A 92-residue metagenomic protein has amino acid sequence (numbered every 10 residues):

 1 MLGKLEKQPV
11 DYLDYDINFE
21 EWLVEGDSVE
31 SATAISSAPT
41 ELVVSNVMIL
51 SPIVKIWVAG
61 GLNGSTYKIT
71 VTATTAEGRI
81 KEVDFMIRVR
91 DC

Functional and structural regions predicted by a protein language model:
M1-E30, D91: Predominantly extracytoplasmic/ectodomain segments of secreted and cell-surface proteins
A32-A34: Short beta-strand elements bearing conserved aromatic residues within extracellular beta-rich modules
S37-S51: Low-complexity "stalk/linker" and mucin-like segments enriched in Ser/Thr/Pro/Ala/Gly
K55-N63: Extracellular/luminal low-complexity segments enriched in Ser/Thr/Pro
G64-K68: Extracellular Ig-like/FN3 beta-sandwich strand-entry sites
T74-R79: Short, solvent-exposed loop/turn segments at the edges of extracellular beta-sandwich modules
M86-C92: Short beta-strand edge segments in extracellular beta-sheet folds
